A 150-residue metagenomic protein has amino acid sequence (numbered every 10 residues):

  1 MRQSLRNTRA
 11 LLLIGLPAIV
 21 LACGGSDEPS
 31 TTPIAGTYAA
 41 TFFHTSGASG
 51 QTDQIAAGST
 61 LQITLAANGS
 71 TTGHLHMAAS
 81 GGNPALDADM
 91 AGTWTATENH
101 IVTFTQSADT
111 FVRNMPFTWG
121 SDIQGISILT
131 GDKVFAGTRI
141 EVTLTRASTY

Functional and structural regions predicted by a protein language model:
M1-L12: Bacterial N-terminal signal peptides that target proteins for export
I19-A22: C-terminal motif of bacterial Sec signal peptides marking the signal peptidase cleavage site
G24-A39, T64, T149-Y150: N-terminal helix-cap/turn-to-beta initiation motif at the start of protein domains
A39-S46, S70-A79, S107-A108, T130-V134: Generic short beta-strand segments
T52-H100: N-terminal glycine/threonine-rich, aromatic-flanked beta-hairpin/loop signature
I55, I101-W119: An anionic, turn-rich surface loop/hairpin at beta-sheet edges that serves as a generic interaction/coordination patch
Q62-T72, A96-H100, F117-L129, R146-Y150: Short, solvent-exposed coil/turn segments at beta-strand boundaries
L86-H100, D132-Y150: Edge beta-strand at a domain terminus
